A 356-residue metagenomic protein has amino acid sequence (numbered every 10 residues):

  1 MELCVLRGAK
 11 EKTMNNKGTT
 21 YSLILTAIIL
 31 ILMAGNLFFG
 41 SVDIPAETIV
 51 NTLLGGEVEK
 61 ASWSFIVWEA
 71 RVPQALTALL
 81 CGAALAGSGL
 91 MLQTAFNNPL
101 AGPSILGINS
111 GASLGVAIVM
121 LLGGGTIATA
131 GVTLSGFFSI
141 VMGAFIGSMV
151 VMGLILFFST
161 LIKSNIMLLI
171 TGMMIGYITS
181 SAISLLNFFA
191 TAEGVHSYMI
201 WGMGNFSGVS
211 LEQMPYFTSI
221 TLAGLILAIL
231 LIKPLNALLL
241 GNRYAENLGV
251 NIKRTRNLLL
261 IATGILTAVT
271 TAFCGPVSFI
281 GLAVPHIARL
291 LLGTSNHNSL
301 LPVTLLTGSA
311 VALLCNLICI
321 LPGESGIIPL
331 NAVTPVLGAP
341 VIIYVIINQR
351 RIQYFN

Functional and structural regions predicted by a protein language model:
L3-N356: Alpha-helical transmembrane segments in inner-membrane proteins
